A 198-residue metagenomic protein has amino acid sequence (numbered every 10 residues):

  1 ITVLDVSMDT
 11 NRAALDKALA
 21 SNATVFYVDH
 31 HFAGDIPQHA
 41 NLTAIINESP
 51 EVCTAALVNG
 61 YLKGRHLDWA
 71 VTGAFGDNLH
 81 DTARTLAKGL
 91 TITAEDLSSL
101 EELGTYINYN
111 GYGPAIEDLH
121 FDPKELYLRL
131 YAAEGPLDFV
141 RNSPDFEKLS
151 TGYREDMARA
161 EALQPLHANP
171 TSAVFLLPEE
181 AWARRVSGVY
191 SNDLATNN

Functional and structural regions predicted by a protein language model:
I1-N108, P170, V174-L176, A181-N198: Replace "Mg2+/Mn2+-dependent" with "divalent metal-dependent
N22-D29, L126, D156-A162: Short, functional N-terminal and low-complexity linear motifs
L103-K148: Long, charge-rich alpha-helical interaction segments
R129-N198: Gly/His-enriched, cation/cofactor- and phosphate-binding structural elements
